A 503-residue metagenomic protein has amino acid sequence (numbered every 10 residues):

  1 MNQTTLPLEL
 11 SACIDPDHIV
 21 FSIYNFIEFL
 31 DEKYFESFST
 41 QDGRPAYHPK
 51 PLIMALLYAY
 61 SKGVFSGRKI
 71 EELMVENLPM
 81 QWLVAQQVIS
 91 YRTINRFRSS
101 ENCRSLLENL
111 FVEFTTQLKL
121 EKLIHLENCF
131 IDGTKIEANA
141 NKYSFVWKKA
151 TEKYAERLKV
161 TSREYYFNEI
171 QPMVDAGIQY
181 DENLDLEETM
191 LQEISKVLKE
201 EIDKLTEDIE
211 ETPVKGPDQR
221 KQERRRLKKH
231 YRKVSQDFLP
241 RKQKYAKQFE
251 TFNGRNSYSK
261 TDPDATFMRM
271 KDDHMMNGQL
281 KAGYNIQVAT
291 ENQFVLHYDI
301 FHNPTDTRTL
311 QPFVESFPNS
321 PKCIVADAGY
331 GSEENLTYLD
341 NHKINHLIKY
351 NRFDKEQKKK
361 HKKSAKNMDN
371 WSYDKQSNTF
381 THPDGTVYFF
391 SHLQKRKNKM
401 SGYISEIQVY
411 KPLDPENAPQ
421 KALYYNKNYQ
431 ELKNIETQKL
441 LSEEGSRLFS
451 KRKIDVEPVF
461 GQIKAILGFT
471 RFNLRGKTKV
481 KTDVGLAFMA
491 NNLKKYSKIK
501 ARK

Functional and structural regions predicted by a protein language model:
M1-F21: Hydrophobic alpha-helical membrane-insertion signals
D15, G43-P51, K62, S66 (+2 more regions): Generic, well-ordered alpha-helical segments
D15-L57: Basic, short loop/linker segments at the boundary and entry of helix-turn-helix/winged-helix-like folds
N25-E36, Y60-F65, E76-L83: Short helix-loop boundary/capping segments at the starts of domains
D42-R44, M80-A85, T116: Catalytic micro-motifs at enzyme active sites that drive phosphoryl/nucleotidyl and oxygen chemistry
L56, G63-E76, Q87-K503: Anion-binding and metal-coordination hotspots
